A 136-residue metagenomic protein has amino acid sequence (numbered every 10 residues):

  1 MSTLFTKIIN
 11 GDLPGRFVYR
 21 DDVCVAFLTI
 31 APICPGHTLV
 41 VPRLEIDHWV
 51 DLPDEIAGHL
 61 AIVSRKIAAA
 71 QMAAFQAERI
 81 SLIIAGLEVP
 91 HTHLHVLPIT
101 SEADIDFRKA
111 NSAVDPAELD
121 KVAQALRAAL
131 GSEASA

Functional and structural regions predicted by a protein language model:
M1-A136: HIT superfamily nucleotide-processing domains
